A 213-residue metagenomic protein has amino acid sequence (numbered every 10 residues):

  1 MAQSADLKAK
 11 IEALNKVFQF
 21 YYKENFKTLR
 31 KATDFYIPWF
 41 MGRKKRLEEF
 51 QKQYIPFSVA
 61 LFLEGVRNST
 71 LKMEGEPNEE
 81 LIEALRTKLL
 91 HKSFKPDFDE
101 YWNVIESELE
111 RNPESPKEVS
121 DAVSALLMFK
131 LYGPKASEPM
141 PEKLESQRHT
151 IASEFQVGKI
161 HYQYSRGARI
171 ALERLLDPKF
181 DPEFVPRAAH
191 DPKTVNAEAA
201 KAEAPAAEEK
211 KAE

Functional and structural regions predicted by a protein language model:
A2-R46: Short N-terminal edge-element motif at the start of the domain
K10, L14, L47, Q51-I55 (+4 more regions): Short runs of predominantly hydrophobic/aromatic residues within well-ordered alpha helices that form helix-helix
K16, F26-L29, F62, V66 (+4 more regions): Non-transmembrane, interaction-prone alpha-helical and coil segments associated with secretion and export
Q19-Y22, V59-T70, R86, L90 (+2 more regions): Alpha-helical repeat scaffolds in large eukaryotic proteins
K27-E76: N-terminal interaction modules that seed assembly of large macromolecular complexes
E74-T87, E145-T150, R166: Amphipathic alpha-helical scaffolding segments
H91-A199: Helix-driven interaction modules
A197-E213: Acidic, proline-/serine-/threonine-rich low-complexity intrinsically disordered repeat tracts
